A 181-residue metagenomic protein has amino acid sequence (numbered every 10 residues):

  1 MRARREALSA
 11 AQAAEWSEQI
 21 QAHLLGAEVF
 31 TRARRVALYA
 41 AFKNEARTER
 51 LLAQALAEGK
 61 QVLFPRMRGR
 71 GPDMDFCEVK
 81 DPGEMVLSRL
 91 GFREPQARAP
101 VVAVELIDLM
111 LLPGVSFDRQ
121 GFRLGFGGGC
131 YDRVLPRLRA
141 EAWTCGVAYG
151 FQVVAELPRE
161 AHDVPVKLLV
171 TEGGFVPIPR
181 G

Functional and structural regions predicted by a protein language model:
M1-L106: N-terminal active-site beta-alpha-beta segment that forms phosphate/nucleotide-binding and substrate-recognition loops
P72-G181: Conserved phosphate- and dinucleotide-binding cores of soluble alpha/beta proteins, encompassing both enzyme active
